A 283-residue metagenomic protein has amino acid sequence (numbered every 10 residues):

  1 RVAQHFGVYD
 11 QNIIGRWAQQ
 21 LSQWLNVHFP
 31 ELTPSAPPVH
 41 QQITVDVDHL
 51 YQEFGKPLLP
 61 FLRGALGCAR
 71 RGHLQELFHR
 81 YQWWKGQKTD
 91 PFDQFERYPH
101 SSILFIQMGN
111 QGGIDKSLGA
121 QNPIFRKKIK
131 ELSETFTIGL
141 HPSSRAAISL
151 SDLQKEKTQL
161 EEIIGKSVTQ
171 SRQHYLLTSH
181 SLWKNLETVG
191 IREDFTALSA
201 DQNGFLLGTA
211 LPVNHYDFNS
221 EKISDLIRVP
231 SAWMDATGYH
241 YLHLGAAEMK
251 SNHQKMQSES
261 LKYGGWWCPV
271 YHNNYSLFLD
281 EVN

Functional and structural regions predicted by a protein language model:
R1-A120, L211, F218-N283: Terminal accessory/targeting
D46, H141, L186: Conserved hydrophobic/aromatic pocket- or pore-lining residues that grip, position, or stack substrates in active sites
H49, E53, H73-E76, E96-S181 (+1 more regions): Metal-dependent polysaccharide deacetylase catalytic core of the NodB/CE4 family, i.e., the active-site-bearing domain
G67-R70, K127-L132, I163-K166, D194-L198 (+2 more regions): Glycine-rich loops and low-complexity Gly/Arg-rich segments that provide flexible linkers or classic glycine-based
L132-S133, E187, L261: Anion (oxyanion) recognition and catalysis
G139, Q202-L206, G264-G265: Glycine-centered flexibility motif
S144-I223, R228, D280-E281: Catalytic domains of cell-wall/extracellular-matrix polysaccharide-remodeling enzymes, centered on de-N-acetylation
